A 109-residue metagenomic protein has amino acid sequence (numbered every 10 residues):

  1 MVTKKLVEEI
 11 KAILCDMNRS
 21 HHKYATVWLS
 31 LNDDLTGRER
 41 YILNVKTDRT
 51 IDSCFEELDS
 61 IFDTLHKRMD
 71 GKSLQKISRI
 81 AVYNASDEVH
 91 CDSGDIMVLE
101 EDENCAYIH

Functional and structural regions predicted by a protein language model:
M1-Y24: Helical scaffold of the NTase/Pol beta-like nucleotidyltransferase catalytic core
V2, T50-S53, E57, E88-C91: Non-membrane alpha-helical secondary structure
I10, V27, L43-V45, I80: Hydrophobic beta-strand residues in large extracellular and virion-surface proteins
R19-I42: Short edge beta-strands and adjacent turn/loop segments
L31-D34, T47-R49, A85: Short, flexible beta-strand-to-coil junctions
E39-I51: Catalytic metal-binding acidic patch
D52-L74: Short, non-transmembrane amphipathic alpha-helical segments
K67-H109: Catalytic "initiation/cleavage/transfer" segments centered on a nucleophilic residue and adjacent nucleic-acid-engaging
